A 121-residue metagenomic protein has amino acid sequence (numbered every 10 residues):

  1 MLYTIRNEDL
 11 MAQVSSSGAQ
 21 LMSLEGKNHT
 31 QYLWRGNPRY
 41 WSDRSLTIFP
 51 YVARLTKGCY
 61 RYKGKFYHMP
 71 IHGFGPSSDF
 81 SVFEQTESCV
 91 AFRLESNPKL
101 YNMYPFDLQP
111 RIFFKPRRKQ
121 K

Functional and structural regions predicted by a protein language model:
M1-Q120: Surface-exposed acidic/polar loop and edge beta-strand patches at domain peripheries
